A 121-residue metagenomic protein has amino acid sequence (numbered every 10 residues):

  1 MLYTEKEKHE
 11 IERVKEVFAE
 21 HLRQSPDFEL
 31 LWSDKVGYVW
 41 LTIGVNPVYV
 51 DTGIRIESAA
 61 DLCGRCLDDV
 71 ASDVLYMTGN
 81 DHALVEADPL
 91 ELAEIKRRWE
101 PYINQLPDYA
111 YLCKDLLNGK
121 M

Functional and structural regions predicted by a protein language model:
M1-H9, R97, D115-M121: Short intrinsically disordered terminal tails
L2-W32: Negatively charged, low-complexity tracts enriched in Asp/Glu with abundant Ser/Thr
E12, V17-A19, D69, E100-Y102 (+1 more regions): General helical structural elements
A19, S25, G44, Y49 (+4 more regions): Intrinsically disordered, low-complexity peptide-like regions
V36-N104: Acidic, low-complexity, intrinsically disordered interaction modules
W40, Q105-L116: Short interaction-hotspot residues at assembly and binding interfaces
